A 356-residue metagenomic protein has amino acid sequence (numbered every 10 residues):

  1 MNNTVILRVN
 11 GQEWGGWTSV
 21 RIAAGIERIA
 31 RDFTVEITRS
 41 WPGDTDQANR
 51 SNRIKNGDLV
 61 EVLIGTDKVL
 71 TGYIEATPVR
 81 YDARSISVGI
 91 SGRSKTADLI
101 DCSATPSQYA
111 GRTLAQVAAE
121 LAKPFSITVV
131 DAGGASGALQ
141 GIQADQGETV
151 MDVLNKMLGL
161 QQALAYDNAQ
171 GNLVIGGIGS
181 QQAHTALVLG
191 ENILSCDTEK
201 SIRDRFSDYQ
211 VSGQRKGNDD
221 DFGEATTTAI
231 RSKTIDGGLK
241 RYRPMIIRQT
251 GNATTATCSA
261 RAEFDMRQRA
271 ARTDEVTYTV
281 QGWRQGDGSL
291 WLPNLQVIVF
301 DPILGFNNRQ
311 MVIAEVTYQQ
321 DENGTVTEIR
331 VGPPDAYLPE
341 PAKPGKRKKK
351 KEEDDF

Functional and structural regions predicted by a protein language model:
M1-S103, Q162, A183, V188-T198: Assembly/oligomerization scaffold segments
N2-V9, V60, L173, D208-G213 (+1 more regions): Short polybasic amphipathic segments
N3, R31, D58, K68-L70 (+6 more regions): Envelope-exposed proteins and targeting segments
G11, F33-V35, G92, T105-V130 (+4 more regions): Amphipathic, non-transmembrane alpha-helical segments in extracytoplasmic/periplasmic proteins
V20-R53, L194-F356: An acidic/polar, Gly/Ser/Thr-rich interaction patch typically located in mid-to-C-terminal regions of proteins
E75-A83, G179-S180, Q310-E322: Short, compositionally biased
P78, S85-L99, D131-F206: Short beta-strand-centered interaction patches in the first periplasmic/extracellular domains of large envelope
